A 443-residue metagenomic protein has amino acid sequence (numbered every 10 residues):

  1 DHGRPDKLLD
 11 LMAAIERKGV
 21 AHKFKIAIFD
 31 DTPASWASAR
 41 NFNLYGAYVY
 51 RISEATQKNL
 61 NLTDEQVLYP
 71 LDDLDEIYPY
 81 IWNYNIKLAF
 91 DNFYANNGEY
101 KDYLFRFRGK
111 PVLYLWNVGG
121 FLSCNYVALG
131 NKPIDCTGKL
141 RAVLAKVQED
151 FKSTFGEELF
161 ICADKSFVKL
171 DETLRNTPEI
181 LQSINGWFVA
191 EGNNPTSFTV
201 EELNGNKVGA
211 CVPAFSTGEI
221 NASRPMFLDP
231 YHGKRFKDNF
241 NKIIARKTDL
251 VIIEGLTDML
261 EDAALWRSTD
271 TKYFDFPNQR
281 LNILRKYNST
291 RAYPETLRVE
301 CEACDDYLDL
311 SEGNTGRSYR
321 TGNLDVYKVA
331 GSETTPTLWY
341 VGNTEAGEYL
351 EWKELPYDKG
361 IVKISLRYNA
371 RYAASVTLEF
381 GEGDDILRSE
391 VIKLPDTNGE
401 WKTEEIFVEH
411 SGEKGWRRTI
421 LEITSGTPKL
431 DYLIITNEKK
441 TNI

Functional and structural regions predicted by a protein language model:
D1-P294: Glycan-processing catalytic domains of CAZymes
A292-I443: Extracytoplasmic
